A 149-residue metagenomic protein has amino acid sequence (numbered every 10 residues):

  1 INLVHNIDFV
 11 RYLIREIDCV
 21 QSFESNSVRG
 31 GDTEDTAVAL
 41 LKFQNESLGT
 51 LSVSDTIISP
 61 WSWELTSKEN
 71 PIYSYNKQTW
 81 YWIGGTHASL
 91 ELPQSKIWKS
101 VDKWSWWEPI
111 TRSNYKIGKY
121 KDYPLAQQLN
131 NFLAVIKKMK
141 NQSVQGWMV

Functional and structural regions predicted by a protein language model:
I1-N26, A39-S47: Oxidoreductase and adenylate-handling cofactor-binding alpha/beta cores
L3, I7, T33-A37, K77 (+1 more regions): Conserved glycosyltransferase catalytic-site signature
V4-R11, Y123-N130, W147: A structural signal for well-ordered alpha-helical segments within the folded catalytic domains of diverse enzymes
E16-S22, L48-G49, S89-P93, Q142: Acidic/polar loop patches that form or flank catalytic/metal-binding clefts of enzymes that bind anionic ligands
E24-N26, D55, M148: A general secondary-structure junction signal
S27, Y115-Y120, K138-G146: Active-site rim elements
R29-E34, Q44-Q127: NAD(P)-dinucleotide binding in Rossmann-like oxidoreductases
Q44, L92-P93, W106, Q127 (+1 more regions): C-terminal helix-rich "cap/oligomerization" subdomain common to oxidoreductases
